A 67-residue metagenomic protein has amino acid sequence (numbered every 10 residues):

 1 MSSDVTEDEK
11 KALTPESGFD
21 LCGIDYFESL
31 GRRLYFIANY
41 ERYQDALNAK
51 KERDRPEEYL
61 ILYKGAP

Functional and structural regions predicted by a protein language model:
M1-E28, E52, P56-P67: Short N-terminal "domain-start" leader segments that mark the transition from disordered tails or signal peptides into
L30, L34-E41: Local beta-strand/beta-hairpin segments that build beta-sheet-rich folds
N39-Q44, P56-Y59: Short, low-complexity, polar/charged sequence segments that are solvent-exposed and flexible
A46-A49: Short amphipathic alpha-helices within nucleic acid-binding modules
